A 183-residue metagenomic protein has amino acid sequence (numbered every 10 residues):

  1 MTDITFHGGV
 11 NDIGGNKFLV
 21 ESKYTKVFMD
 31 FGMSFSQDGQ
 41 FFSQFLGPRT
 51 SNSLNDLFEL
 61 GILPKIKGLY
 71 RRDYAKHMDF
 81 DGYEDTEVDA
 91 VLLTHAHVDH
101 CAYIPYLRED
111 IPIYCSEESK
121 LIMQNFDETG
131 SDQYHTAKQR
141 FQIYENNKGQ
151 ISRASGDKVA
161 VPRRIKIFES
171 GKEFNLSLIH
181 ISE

Functional and structural regions predicted by a protein language model:
I4, D30, H95-A96: Divalent metal-coordination and catalytic microenvironments
G8-V10: Short Gly/Pro-enriched turn/cap motifs at secondary-structure boundaries
G15-V20: Short beta-strand scaffold segments in enzyme catalytic cores
T25-L92, S119, Q124-R140, Y144-E145: Pre-active-site segment of Zn-dependent metallo-hydrolases
E84-D110: Di-metal (Zn2+ and/or Mg2+/Mn2+) metal-binding site signature of metallo-dependent hydrolases with the MBL/beta-CASP
P112-K120: Short internal beta-strands
T129-I167: Active-site neighborhood of divalent metal-dependent phosphoester bond hydrolases
I179-E183: Conserved small/polar residues in nucleotide/adenosyl-binding loops
